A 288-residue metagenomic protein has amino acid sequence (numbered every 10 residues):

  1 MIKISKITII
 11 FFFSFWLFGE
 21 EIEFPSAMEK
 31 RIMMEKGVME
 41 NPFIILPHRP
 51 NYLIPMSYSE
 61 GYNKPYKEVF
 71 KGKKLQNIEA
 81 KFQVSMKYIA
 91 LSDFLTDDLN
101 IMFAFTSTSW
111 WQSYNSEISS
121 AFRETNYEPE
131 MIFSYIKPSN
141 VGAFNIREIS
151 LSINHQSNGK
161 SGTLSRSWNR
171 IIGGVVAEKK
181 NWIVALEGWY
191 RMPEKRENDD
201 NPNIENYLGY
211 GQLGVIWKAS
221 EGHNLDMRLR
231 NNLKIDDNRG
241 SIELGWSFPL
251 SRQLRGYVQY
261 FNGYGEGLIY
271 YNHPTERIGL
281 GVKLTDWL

Functional and structural regions predicted by a protein language model:
M1-V38, L288: Cleavable N-terminal export/targeting peptides
E21-F94, L99, W111-N115: Solvent-exposed N-terminal domain segments of exported/luminal and surface proteins
E60-V69, L91-E221, L229, Y260-N262 (+1 more regions): Outer-membrane pore/translocation modules
E79, Q83-S85, E128-E130, I172 (+3 more regions): Membrane-embedded beta-strand positions in outer-membrane beta-barrel channels/transporters
L213-Y257, Y264-E266, D286: Long, repeat-rich segments with strong aromatic
G267-N272: Short proline/glycine-enriched turn/loop segments at secondary-structure junctions
T275-L288: Outer-membrane beta-barrel "beta-signal"
